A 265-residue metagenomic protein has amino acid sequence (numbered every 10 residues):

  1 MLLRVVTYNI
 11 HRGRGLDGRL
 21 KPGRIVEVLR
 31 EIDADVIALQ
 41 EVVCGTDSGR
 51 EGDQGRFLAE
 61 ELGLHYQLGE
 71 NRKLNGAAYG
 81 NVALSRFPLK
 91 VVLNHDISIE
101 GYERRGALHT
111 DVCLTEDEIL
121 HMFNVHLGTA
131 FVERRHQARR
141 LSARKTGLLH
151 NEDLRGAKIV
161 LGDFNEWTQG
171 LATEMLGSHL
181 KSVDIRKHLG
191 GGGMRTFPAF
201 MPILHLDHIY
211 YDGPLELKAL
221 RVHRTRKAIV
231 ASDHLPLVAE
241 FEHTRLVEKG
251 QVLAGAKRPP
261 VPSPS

Functional and structural regions predicted by a protein language model:
M1-V36, E60-E61, H65-S265: Active-site regions of metal-assisted phosphoester/phosphodiester hydrolases, unifying DNase/endonuclease modules
G13, Q40-D47: Active-site neighborhood of divalent metal-dependent phosphoester/pyrophosphate hydrolases
R19, S48-G52: Generic alpha-helical scaffold signal
G45-S48, N75-A77: Short active-site-adjacent helix-start/loop capping segments
